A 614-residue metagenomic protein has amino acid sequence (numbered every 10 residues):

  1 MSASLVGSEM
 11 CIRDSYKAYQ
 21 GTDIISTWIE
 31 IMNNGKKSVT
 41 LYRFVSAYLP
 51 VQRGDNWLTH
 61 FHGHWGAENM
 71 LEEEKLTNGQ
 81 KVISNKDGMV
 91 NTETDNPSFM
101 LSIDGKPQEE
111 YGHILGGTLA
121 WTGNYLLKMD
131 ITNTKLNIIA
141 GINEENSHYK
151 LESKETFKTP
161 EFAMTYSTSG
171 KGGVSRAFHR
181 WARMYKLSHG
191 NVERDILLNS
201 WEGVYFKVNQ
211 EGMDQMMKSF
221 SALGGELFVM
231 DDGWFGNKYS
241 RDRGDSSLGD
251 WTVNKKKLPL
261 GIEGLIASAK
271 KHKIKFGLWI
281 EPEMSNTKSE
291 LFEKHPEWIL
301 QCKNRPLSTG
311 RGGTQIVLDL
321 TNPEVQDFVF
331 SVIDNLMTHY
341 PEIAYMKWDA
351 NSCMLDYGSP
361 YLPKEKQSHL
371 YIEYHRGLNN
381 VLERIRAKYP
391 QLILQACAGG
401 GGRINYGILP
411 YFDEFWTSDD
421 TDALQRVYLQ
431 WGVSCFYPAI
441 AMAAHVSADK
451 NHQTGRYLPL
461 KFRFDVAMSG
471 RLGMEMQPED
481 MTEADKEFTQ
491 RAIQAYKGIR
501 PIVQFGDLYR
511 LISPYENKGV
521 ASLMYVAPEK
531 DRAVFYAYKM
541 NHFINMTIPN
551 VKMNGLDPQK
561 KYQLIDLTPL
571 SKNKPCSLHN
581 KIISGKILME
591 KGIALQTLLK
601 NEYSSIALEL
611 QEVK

Functional and structural regions predicted by a protein language model:
M1-G7, I12: Single conserved hydrophobic/aromatic residue that forms the stacking wall/gate of nucleotide- or nucleobase-binding
S8, K17-G21, W28, N34 (+2 more regions): Beta-strand-rich recognition/accessory modules
M10-C11, I502-F505: Active-site loops and adjacent core secondary-structure elements that bind or stabilize anionic groups
Y16-E68: Acidic (Asp/Glu-rich), glycine- and aromatic
F99-L101, E109, P514-P558: Carbohydrate-binding surface patches
H189-S331, Y340, A344-Y345: Aromatic-lined carbohydrate-binding/catalytic grooves of carbohydrate-active enzymes
P259-G261, E293-H295, I299-K461, R471 (+2 more regions): Active-site neighborhood of glycoside hydrolase catalytic domains
N541-K614: C-terminal beta-sandwich/jelly-roll accessory domains of carbohydrate-active enzymes
